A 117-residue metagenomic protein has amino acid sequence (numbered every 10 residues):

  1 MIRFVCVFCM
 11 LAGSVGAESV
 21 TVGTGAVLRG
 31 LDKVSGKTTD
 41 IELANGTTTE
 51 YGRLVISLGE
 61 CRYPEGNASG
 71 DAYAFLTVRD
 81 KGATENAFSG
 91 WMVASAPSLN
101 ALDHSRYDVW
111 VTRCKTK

Functional and structural regions predicted by a protein language model:
M1-F8: Sec-dependent signal peptide recognition, specifically the positively charged N-region followed immediately by
F4, V15-K117: N- and C-terminal low-complexity/disordered segments
C9-V15: Hydrophobic core
